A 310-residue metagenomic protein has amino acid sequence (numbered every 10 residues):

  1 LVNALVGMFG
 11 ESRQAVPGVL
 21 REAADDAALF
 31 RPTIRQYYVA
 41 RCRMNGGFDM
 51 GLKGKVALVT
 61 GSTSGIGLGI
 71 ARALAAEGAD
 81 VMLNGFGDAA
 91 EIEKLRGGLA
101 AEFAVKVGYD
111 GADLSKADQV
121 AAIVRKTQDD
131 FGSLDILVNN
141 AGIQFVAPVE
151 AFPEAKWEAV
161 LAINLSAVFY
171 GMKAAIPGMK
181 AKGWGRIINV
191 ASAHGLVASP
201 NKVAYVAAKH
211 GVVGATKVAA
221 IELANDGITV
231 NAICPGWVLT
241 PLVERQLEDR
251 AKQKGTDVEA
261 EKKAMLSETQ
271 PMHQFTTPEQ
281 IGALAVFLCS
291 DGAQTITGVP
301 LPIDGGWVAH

Functional and structural regions predicted by a protein language model:
G51, M172, W184, M272-I303 (+1 more regions): C-terminal substrate-recognition "lid" of short-chain dehydrogenase/reductases
V56, T63-G65: Conserved glycine-rich cofactor-binding loop
E77-K94: Conserved glycine-rich Rossmann-like NAD(P)H-binding loop of the short-chain dehydrogenase/reductase
P148-V149, K156-L161, I187, L266: Substrate-binding pocket helix/loop in short-chain dehydrogenase/reductase
M172, A208, T216: Active-site helix of classical SDR
S192: Residue(s) in the substrate-gating loop at a strand-loop-helix junction that position the organic substrate next
A224, T229, I296-G298: Short, small/polar-rich loop/turn modules that mediate ligand/substrate recognition or access, typified
